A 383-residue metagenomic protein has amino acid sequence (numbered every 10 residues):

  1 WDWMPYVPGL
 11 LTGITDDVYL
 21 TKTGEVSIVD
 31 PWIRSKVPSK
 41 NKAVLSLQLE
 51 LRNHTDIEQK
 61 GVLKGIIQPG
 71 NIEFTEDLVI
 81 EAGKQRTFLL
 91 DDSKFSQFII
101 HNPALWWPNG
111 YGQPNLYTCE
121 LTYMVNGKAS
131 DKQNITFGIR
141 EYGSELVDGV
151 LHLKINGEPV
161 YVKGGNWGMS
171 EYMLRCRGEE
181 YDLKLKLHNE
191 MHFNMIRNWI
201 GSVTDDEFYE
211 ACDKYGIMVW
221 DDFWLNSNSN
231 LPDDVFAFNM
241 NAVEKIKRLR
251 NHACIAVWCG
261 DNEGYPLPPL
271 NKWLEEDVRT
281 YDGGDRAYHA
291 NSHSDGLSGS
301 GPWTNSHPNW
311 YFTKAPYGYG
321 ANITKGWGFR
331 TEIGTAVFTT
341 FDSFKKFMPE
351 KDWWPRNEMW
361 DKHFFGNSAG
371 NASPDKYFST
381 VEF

Functional and structural regions predicted by a protein language model:
W1, I28, I33, Y288 (+2 more regions): Short clusters of hydrophobic/aromatic residues that line enzyme substrate/ligand-binding pockets
W1-M195, W199, G326: Secreted/periplasmic carbohydrate-active enzymes, especially glycoside hydrolases
Y6-G13, L20, V26, W258 (+1 more regions): Substrate-binding clefts and catalytic carboxylate motifs of secreted carbohydrate-active enzymes
P8, E145-G299: Active-site mouth of glycoside hydrolases
Y117, W310, R330-E332: Generic structural signal for nonpolar/small residues that stabilize regular secondary structure
P266-L274, H293-G328, F338-F341: Substrate-binding cleft/loops of secretory-pathway carbohydrate-active enzymes
